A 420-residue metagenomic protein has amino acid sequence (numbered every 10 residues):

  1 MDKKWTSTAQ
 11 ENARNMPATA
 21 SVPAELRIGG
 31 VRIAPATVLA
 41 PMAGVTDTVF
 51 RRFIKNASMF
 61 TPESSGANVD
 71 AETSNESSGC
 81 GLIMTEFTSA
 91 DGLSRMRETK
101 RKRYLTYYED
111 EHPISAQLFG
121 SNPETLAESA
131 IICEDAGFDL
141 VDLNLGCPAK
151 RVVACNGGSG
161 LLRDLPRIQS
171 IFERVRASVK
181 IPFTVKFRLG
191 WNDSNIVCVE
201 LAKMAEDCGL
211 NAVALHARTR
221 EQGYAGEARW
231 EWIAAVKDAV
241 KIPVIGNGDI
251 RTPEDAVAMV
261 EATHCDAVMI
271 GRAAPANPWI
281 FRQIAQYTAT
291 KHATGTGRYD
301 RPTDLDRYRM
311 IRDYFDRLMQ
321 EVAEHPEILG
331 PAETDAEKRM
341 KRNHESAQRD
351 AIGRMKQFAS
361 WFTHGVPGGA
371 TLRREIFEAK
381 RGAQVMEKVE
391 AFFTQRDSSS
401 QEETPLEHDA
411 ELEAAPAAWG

Functional and structural regions predicted by a protein language model:
M1-I33, T37, A43, S64 (+7 more regions): Alpha/beta catalytic cores of nucleotide-metabolism and tRNA/nucleoside-modifying enzymes
N15-R27, M42-I132: Glycine-rich, positively charged N-terminal anion/phosphate-binding segment
I33-A36, D91-I114, C147, V152-C155 (+2 more regions): N-terminal small/glycine-rich loop or linker at the start of catalytic domains across soluble metabolic enzymes
M42-G44, T88-A90, F119-S121, G146-P148 (+4 more regions): Active-site beta-loop-alpha junctions enriched in small/polar residues
T85, D139-P148, D207-A217, I270-A273: Non-cysteine beta-strand/loop elements that form the S-adenosyl-L-methionine
L105-E111, I132-G137, R176-A177, K203-D207: Acidic (Asp/Glu)-rich catalytic clusters
S115-F138, G160-R167, I196: Glycine-rich anion/phosphate-binding loops
K150-R167, R218-R229, K291-R298: Glycine-rich tight-turn/loop motif centered on a GG-T
